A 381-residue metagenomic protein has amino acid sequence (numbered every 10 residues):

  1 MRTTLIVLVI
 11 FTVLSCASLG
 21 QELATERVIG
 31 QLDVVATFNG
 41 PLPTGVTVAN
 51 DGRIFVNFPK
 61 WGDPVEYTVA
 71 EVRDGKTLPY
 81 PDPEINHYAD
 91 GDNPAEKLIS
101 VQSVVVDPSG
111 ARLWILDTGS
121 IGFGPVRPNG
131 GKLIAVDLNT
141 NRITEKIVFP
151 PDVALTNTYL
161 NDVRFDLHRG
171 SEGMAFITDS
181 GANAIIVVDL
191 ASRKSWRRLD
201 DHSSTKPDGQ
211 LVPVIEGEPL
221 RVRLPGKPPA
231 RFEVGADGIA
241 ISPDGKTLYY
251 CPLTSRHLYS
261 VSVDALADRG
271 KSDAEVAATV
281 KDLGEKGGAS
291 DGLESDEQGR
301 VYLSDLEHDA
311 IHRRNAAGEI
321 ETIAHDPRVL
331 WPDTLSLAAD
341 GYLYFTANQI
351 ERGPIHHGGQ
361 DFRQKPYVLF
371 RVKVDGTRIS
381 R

Functional and structural regions predicted by a protein language model:
D33-Y67: Beta-strand-rich domains and repeat architectures in extracellular enzymes and scaffolds, especially beta-propellers
N39-D51, D92-R112, L116, D152-M174 (+3 more regions): Beta-rich, blade/repeat-based domains predominating in secreted/periplasmic proteins but also intracellular
I54-D63, V106-D107, W114-T118, G124 (+7 more regions): Conserved beta-strand positions in repeat-built beta-propeller and related beta-rich domains
N57-N86: Beta-propeller domains
T77-N86, T144-F149, W196-L211, D268-D282 (+2 more regions): Beta-propeller fold detector
V126-E172, T178: Asp-box/WD-like beta-propeller blade repeats and closely related beta-sheet repeat scaffolds
A191-K194, V261-S272, G376-T377: Short loop/turn segments immediately following beta-strands, especially the blade-tip and inter-blade linker loops
S242, T247-L253, S260, T279-I320: Loop/turn-rich, solvent-exposed surfaces of beta-rich toroidal or solenoidal domains
